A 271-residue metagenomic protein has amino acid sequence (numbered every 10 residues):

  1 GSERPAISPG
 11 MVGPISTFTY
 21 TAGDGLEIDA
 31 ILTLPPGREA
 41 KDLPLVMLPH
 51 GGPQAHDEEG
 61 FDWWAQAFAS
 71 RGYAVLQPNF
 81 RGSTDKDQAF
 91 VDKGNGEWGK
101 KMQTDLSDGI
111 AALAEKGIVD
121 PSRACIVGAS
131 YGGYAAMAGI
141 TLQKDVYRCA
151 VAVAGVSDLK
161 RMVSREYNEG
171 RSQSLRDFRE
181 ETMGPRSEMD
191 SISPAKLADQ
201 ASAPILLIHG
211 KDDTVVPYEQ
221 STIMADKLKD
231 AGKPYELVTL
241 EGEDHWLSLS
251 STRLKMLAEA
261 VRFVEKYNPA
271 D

Functional and structural regions predicted by a protein language model:
G1-R38, W63-Q66, S70-R71: Non-catalytic accessory segments flanking enzyme active sites
S2-E3, E59-W64, A135-G139: Short beta-alpha junctions and helix-cap segments that line functional grooves
Y20, A30, M47, F68 (+3 more regions): Conserved hydrophobic/aromatic pocket- or pore-lining residues that grip, position, or stack substrates in active sites
I28, P44, R123: Alpha/beta-hydrolase fold active-site loops
T33, L48-P49, V127, I208: Short hydrophobic segments within beta-strands
L34-G37, L45, T104, V238-T239: Ligand-binding pocket scaffold of soluble enzyme catalytic domains
R38-L43, L48-D87, G94, L159: Short substrate-entry loop that stabilizes the transition state in hydrolases
P78-D271: Active-site-proximal cap/loop segments of hydrolase catalytic domains
